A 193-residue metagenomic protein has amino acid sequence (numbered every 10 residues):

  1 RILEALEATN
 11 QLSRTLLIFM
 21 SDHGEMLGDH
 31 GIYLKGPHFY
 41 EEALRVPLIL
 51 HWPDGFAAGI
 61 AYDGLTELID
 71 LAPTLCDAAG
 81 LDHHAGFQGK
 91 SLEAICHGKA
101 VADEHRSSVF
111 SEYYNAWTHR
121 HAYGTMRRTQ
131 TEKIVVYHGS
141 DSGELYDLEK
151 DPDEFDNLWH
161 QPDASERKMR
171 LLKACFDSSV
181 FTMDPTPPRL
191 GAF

Functional and structural regions predicted by a protein language model:
R1-I2, L171: Alpha-helical packing segments of well-folded alpha/beta enzyme cores
E4-I60, E67: Histidine-centered active-site microenvironments of extracellular/periplasmic hydrolases and transferases
H23-D29, I69-A72, D77-E144, L148 (+3 more regions): C-terminal cap/loop subdomain of S1 sulfatases and analogous C-terminal strand-loop tails that border
P47, H51, C175-M183: A short, conserved beta-to-alpha structural element at the edge of catalytic cores that scaffolds binding
F56-L65, A78-H83, F155-P162: Active-site rim elements
D151: Intrinsically disordered, low-complexity polar regions and short flexible loop motifs
